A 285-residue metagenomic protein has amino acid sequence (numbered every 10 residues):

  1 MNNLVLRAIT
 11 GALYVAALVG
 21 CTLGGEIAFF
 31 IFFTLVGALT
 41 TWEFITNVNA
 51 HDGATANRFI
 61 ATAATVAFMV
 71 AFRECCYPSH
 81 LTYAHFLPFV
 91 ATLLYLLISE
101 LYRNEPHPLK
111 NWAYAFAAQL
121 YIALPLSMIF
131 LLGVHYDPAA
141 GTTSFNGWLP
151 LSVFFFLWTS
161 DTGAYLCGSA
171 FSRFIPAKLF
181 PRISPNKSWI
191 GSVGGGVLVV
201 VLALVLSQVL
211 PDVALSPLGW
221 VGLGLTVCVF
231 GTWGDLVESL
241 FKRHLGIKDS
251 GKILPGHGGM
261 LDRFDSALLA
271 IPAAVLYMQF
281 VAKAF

Functional and structural regions predicted by a protein language model:
M1-T226: Membrane-embedded alpha-helical bundles of polytopic integral membrane proteins
S184, S188, G259, S266 (+1 more regions): Residue-level recognition of oxygen-bearing side chains
T226-G231, S266: Transmembrane alpha-helix interface/packing and boundary motifs in multi-pass membrane proteins, characterized by
E238: Acidic, glycine-rich loop-and-beta core segments that form the ion-binding/anion-interacting portion of active sites
K242, R263, A267-M278: C-terminal transmembrane helix pair
R243-S266: Interfacial loop-to-transmembrane junctions
Y277-F285: Juxtamembrane boundary at the C-terminal end of a transmembrane helix
